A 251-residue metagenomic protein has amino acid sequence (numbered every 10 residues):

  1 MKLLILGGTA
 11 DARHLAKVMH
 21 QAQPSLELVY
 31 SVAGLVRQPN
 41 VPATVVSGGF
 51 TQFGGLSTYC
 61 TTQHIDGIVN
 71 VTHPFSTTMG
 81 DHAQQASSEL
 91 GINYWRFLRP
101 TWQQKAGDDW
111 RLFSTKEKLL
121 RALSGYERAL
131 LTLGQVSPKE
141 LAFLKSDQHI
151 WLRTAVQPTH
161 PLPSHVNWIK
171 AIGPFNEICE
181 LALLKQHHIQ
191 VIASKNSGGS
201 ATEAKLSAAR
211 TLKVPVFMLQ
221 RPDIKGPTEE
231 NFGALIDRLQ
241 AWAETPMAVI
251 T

Functional and structural regions predicted by a protein language model:
L3-A22, L28-G34: N-terminal basic/disordered segments at the start of proteins
V29-T51, D108, P161-V166: N-terminal beta-loop-helix "entrance" segment that forms/cooperates in small-molecule cofactor or anionic ligand
Y30-Q38, F97-Q103, K116, Q135-S137 (+1 more regions): Short, polar loop motifs at secondary-structure junctions
A43-C60, K170-I178: Glycine-rich, highly charged phosphate/nucleotide-binding loops
S57-C60, H64-K116: Glycine/small-residue-rich loop that forms an oxyanion/phosphate-binding "nest" at active or ligand-binding sites
E117-Q148: Internal active-site segments that recognize and position negatively charged phosphoryl groups and nucleotide moieties
F143-G173: Histidine/lysine/aspartate-rich catalytic loop segments that bind and position anionic ligands
L184-H187, N196-G199, K205-A208, V216-T251: C-terminal functional extensions of proteins
